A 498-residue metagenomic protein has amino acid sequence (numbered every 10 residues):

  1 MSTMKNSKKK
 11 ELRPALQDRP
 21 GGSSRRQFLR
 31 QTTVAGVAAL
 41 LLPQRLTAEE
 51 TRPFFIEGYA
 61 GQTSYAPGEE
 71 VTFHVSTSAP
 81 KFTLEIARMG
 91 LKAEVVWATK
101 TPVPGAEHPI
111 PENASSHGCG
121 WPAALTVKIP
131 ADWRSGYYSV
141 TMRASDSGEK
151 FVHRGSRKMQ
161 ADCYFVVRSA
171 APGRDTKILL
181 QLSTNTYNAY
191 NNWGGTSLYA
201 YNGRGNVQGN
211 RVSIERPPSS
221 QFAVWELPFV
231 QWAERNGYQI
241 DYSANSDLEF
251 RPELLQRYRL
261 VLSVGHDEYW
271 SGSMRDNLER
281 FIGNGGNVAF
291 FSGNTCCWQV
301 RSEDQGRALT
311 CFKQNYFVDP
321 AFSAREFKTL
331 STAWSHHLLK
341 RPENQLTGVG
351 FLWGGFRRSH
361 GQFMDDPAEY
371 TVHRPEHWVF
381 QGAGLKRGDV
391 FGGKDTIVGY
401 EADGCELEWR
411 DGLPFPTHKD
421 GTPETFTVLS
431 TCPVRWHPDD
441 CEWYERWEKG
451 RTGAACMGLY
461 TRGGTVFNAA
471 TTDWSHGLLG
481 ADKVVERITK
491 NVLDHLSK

Functional and structural regions predicted by a protein language model:
M1-Q27, V34, A38-P43, E49: N-terminal secretory signal peptides
G21-G22, L42-A66: C-terminal segment of N-terminal export signals and the immediately downstream linker at the start of the mature
P67, R134-S135: Surface-exposed loops/turns
E69-F73: Structural beta-strand segments of beta-rich domains
S76-A93, K100-V103, D146-L254: Aromatic-Pro/Gly-enriched surface loop or interdomain linker that acts as a lid/target-recognition segment
P109-C119, A124-K128, D132-R134, P218-D304 (+1 more regions): Helical hinge/lid and interdomain linker segments adjacent to catalytic or ligand-binding clefts that mediate domain
G136-M142: Short, aromatic- and glycine-rich surface loops/edge beta-strands on solvent-exposed regions
G306-A308, Q314-D319, S323-V485, K490: Glycine-rich, aromatic-lined ligand/substrate-binding cores of catalytic and carbohydrate-binding domains
